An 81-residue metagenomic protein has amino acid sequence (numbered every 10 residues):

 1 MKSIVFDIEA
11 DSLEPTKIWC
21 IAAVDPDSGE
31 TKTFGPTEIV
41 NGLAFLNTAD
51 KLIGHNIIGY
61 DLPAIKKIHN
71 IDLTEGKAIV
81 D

Functional and structural regions predicted by a protein language model:
K2-I4, W19-D81: Conserved DEDDh/DEDDy metal-dependent 3′-5′ exonuclease domain
I8-E14, I58: Short acidic, Gly/Ser-rich segments with clustered Asp/Glu that frequently serve as metal-coordination loops in enzyme
